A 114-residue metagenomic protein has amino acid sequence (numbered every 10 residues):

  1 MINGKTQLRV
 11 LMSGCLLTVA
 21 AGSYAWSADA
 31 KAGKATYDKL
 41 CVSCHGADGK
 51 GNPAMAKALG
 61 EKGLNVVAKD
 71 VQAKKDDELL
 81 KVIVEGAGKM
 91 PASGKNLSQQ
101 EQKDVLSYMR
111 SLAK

Functional and structural regions predicted by a protein language model:
M1, A25-D29, K114: Absolute protein N-terminus
I2-M12: Bacterial N-terminal signal peptides that target proteins for export
M12, K50-N52, D77-E78: Short hydrophobic/aromatic-rich motifs at helix boundaries and adjacent loops
T18-T36, K74: Electrostatic cytochrome c docking/interface patches
A30, K34-E61, A87-P91, S111-K114: Periplasmic/extracellular electron-transfer cofactor-ligation site, primarily the c-type cytochrome heme-c attachment
K57-N65, K69, E78, V82-A113: Axial heme c-ligation environment in periplasmic c-type cytochrome domains
